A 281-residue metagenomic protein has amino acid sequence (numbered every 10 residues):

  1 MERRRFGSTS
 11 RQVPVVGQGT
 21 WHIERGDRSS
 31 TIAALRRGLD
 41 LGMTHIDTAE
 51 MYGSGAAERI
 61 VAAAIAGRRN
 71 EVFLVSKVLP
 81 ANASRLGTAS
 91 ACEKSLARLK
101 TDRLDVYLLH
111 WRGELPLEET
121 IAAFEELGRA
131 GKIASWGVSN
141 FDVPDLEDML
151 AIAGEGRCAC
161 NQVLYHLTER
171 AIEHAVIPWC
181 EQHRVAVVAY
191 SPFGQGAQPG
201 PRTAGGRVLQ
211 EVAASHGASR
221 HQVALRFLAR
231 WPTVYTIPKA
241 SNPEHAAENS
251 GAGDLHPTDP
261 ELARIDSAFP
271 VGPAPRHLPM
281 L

Functional and structural regions predicted by a protein language model:
M1-V72, P192, M280-L281: N-terminal binding-site loop/beta-alpha segment at the start of enzyme catalytic domains that lines or forms
R3, R112-L281: Beta/alpha (TIM)-barrel catalytic core signal, keyed to glycine-rich beta->alpha loops juxtaposed to Asp/Glu that bind
G7-S10, D40, A62-N70, E93-T101 (+3 more regions): Acidic (Asp/Glu)-rich catalytic clusters
R11-V16, G42-H45, R69-V72, T101-D105 (+4 more regions): Short, well-ordered coil/turn segments that N-cap beta-strands
Q18, T48, S76, V106-L109 (+3 more regions): Conserved beta-strand positions
G19-S29, S76-L86, H110, L115: Active-site mouth loops of central-metabolism enzymes
G26-G38, S84-L99, E119-T120, P144-D148: Short, acidic/polar
A97-L115: Active-site groove signature of glycoside hydrolases
